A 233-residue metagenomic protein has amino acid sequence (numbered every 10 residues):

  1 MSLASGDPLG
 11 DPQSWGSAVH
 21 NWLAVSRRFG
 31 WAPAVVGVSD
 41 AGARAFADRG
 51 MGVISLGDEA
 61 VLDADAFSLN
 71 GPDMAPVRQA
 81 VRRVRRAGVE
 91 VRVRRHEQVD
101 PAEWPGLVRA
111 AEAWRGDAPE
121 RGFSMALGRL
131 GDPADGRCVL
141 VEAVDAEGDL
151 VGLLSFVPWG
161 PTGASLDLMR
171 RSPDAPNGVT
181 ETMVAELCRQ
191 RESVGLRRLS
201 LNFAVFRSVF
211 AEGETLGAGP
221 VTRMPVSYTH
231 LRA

Functional and structural regions predicted by a protein language model:
M1, G37-A47, M51, S68-P72 (+2 more regions): A conserved beta-strand-loop-helix scaffold within acyl/acetyltransferase catalytic domains
M1-M74, R78, L187: Soluble catalytic regions of membrane-associated enzymes that act on cell-envelope and secretory-pathway components
H20, A24, R82, P105 (+1 more regions): Replace "anionic and nucleotidyl ligands
I54-L56, R85, G195: A short, structural micro-pattern
A80-R86: Short, conserved catalytic or adaptor-binding loops enriched in Gly and charged residues
E212-Y228: Acidic, Ser/Thr-rich peripheral helices and adjacent loops at domain boundaries
T229-A233: Conserved small/polar residues in nucleotide/adenosyl-binding loops
